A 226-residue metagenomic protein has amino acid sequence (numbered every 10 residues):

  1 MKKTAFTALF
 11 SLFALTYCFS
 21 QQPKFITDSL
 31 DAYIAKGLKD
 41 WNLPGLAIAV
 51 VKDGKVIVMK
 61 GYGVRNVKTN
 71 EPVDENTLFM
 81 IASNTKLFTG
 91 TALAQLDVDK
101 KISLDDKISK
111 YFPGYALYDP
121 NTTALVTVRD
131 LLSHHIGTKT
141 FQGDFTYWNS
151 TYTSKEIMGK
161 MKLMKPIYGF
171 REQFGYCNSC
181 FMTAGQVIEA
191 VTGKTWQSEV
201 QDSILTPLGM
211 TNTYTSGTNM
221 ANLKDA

Functional and structural regions predicted by a protein language model:
M1-F25: Bacterial Sec-dependent N-terminal signal peptides
L15, T27, N84-G90, L125 (+1 more regions): Short alpha-helical patches at coil-to-helix transitions and adjacent helical residues in well-structured domains
P23-F79, S103, Y111, T153-K155 (+1 more regions): Short, conserved catalytic-motif segment at the N-terminal edge
I34, I48, G54, Y62 (+2 more regions): Active-site SXXK
Y62, N66, P120-A226: Short, surface-exposed loop or secondary-structure junction motifs that flank catalytic or metal-binding residues
V98, Y115-D119, Q142: Short, polar/flexible loop-turn hinges at active-site or ligand-entry regions and domain interfaces
L104-D119, P207-L208: Short, glycine/proline-biased beta-turn/loop segments that scaffold the active-site neighborhood
